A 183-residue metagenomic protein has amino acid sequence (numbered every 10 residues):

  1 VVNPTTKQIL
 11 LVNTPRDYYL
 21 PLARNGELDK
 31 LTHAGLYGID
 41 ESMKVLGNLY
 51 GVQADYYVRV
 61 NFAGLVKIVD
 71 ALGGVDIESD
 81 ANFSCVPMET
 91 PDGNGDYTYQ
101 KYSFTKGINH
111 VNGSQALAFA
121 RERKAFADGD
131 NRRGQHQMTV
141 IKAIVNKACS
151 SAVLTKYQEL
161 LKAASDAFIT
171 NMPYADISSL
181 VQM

Functional and structural regions predicted by a protein language model:
V1-M183: Non-catalytic, solvent-exposed segments at the cell envelope interface
